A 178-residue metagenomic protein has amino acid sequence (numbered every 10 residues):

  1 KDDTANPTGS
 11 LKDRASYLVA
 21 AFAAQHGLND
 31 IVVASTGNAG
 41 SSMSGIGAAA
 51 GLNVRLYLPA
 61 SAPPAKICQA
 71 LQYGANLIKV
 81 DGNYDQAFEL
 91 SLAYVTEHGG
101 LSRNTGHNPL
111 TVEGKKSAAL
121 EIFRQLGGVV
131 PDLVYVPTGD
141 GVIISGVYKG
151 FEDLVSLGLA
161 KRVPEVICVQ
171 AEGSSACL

Functional and structural regions predicted by a protein language model:
K1-L178: PLP-dependent amino-acid enzyme catalytic core
